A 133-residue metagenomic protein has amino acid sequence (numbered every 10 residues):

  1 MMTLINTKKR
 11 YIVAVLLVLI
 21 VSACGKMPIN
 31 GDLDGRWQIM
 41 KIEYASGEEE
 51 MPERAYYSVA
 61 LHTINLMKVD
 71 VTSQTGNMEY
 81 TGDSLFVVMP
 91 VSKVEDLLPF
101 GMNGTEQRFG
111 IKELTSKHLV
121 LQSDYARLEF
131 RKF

Functional and structural regions predicted by a protein language model:
M2-V13: Bacterial N-terminal signal peptides that target proteins for export
I20-A23: C-terminal motif of bacterial Sec signal peptides marking the signal peptidase cleavage site
G25-P28: Bacterial signal peptide processing site
D32-G47: Tryptophan-anchored aromatic micro-motifs
E49-S92: N-terminal glycine/threonine-rich, aromatic-flanked beta-hairpin/loop signature
V87-K112: An anionic, turn-rich surface loop/hairpin at beta-sheet edges that serves as a generic interaction/coordination patch
R108-E129: Short, exposed beta-strand-loop hairpins at the edges of beta-sheets in extracellular/periplasmic proteins
K132-F133: Short, solvent-exposed mixed-charge patches
